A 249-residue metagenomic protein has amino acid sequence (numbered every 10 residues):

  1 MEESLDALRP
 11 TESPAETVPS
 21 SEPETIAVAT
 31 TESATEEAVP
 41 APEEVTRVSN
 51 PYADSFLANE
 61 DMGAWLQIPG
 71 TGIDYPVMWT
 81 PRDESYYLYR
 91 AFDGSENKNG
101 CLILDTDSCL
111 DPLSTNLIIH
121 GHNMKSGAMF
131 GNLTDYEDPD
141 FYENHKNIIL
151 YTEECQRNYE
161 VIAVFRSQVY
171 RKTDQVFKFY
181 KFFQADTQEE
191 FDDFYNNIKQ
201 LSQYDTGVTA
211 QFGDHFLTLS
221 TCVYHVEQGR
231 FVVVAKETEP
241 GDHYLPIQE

Functional and structural regions predicted by a protein language model:
M1-E249: Solvent-exposed, non-transmembrane regions of membrane-associated and secreted proteins
